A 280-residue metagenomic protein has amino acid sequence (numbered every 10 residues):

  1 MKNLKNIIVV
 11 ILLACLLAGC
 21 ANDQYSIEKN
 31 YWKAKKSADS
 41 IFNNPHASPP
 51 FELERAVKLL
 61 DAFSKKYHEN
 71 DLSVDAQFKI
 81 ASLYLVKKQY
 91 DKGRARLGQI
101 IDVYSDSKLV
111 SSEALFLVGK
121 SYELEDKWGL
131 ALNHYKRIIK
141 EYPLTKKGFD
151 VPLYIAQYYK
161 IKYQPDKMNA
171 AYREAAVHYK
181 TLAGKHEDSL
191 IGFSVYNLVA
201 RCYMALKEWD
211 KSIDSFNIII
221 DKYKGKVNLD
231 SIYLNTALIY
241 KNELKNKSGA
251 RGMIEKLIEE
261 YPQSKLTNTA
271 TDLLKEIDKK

Functional and structural regions predicted by a protein language model:
M1-I8: Bacterial N-terminal signal peptides that target proteins for export
L4, G19-K280: Acidic, polar-rich low-complexity tracts and alpha-helical solenoid repeat scaffolds
V9-L16: Bacterial N-terminal signal peptides
